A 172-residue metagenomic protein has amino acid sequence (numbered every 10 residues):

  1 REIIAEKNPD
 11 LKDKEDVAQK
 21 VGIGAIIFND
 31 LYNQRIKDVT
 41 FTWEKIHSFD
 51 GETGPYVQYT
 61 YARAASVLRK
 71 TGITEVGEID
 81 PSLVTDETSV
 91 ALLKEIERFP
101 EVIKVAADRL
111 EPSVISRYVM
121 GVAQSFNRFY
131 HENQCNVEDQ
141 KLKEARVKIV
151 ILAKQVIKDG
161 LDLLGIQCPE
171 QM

Functional and structural regions predicted by a protein language model:
R1-M172: Non-catalytic interaction-recognition regions
